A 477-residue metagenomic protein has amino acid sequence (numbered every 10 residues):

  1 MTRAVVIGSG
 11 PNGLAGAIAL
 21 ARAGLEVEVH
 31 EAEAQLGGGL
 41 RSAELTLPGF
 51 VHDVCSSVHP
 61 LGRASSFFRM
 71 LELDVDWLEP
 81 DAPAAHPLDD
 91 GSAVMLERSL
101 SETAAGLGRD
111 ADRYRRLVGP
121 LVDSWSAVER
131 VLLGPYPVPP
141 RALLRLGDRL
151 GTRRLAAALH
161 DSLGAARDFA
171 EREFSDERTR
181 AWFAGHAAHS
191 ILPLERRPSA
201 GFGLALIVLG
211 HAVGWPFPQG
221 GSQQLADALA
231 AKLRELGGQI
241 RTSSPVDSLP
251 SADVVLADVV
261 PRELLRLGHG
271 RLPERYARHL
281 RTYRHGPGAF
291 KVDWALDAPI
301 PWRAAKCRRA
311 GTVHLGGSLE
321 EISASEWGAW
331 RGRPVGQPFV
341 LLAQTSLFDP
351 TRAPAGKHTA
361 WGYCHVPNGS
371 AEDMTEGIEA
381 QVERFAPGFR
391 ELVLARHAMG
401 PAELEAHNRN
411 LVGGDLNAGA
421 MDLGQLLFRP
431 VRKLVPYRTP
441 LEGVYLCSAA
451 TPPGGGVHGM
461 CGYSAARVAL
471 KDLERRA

Functional and structural regions predicted by a protein language model:
M1-V5, R22-A23, Q425-V435, V468-A477: Extreme N-terminal leader/targeting segments of oxidoreductases
T2-L133, A420: N-terminal glycine-rich phosphate/pyrophosphate-binding loop and immediately adjacent elements
D89-P198: Rossmann-like flavin
A105, R262-R266, A295, P354-Q381: Conserved FAD/dinucleotide-binding core of flavoprotein oxidoreductases
D176-P193, V208, Q337-L341, G388-P452: A glycine-rich dinucleotide-binding beta-alpha-beta segment and adjacent secondary-structure elements that constitute
G203-V246: Helical element adjacent to the flavin cofactor pocket in flavoenzyme catalytic cores
G238, T242-A353: Mid-domain catalytic core of redox enzymes that form a hydrophobic substrate pocket/lid adjacent to a catalytic redox
C447-L470: A conserved FAD-binding loop/helix module that cradles the flavin
